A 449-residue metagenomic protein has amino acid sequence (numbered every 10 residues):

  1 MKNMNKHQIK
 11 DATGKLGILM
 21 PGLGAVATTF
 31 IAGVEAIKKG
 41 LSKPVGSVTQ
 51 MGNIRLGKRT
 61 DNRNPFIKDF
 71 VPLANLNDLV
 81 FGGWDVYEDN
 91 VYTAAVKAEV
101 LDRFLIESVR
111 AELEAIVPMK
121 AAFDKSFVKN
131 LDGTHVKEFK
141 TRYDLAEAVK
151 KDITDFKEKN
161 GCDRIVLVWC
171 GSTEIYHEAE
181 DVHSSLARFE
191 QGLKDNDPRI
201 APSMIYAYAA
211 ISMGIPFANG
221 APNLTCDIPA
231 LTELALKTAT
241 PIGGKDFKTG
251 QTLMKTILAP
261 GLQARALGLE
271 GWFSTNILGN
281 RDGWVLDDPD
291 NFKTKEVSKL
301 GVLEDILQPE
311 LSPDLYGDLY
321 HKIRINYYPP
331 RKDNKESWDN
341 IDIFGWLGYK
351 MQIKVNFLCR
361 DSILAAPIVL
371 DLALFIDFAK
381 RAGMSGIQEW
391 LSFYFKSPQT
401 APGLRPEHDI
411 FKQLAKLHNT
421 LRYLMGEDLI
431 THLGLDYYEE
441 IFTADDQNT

Functional and structural regions predicted by a protein language model:
K2-A221, C226-K237, Q251-A259, Q352-T449: Metallocofactor- and cofactor-centric catalytic cores in central/energy metabolism, strongly enriched
N90, D290, D333-N334, T400: A generic structural signal for solvent-exposed, polar alpha-helical segments
G214-I215, T240, A266-L267: Short glycine/serine/threonine/alanine-rich loop segments
N223-T238, N276-D288, D305-D314, K332-G345 (+2 more regions): Short flexible/disordered coil segments
G243-K245, T249-D314: Conserved anion/nucleotide-ligand pocket segment
S298-E389: Glycine-rich, aromatic-lined ligand/substrate-binding cores of catalytic and carbohydrate-binding domains
